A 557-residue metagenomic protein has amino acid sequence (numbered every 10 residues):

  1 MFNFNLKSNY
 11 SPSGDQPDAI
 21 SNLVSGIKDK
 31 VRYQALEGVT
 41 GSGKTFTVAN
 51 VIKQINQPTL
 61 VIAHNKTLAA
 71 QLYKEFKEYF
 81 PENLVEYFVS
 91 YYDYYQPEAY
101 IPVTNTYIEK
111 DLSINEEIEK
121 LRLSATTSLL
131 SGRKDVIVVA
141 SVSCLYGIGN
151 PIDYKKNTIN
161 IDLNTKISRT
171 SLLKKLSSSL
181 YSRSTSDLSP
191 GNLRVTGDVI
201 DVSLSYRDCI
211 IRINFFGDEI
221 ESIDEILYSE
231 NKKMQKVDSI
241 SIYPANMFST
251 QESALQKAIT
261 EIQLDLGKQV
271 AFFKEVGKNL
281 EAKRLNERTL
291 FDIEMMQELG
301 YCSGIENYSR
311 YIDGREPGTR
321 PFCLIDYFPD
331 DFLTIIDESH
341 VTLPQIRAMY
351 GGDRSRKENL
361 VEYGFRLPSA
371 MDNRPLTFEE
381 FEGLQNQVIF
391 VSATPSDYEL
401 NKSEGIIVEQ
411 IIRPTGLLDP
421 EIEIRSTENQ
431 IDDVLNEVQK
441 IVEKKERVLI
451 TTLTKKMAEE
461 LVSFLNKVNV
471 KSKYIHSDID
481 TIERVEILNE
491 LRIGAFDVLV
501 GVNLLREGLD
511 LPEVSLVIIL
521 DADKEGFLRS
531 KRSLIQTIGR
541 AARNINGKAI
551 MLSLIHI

Functional and structural regions predicted by a protein language model:
M1-I555: ASCE RecA-like P-loop NTPase motor cores that couple ATP hydrolysis to mechanical translocation on nucleic acids
